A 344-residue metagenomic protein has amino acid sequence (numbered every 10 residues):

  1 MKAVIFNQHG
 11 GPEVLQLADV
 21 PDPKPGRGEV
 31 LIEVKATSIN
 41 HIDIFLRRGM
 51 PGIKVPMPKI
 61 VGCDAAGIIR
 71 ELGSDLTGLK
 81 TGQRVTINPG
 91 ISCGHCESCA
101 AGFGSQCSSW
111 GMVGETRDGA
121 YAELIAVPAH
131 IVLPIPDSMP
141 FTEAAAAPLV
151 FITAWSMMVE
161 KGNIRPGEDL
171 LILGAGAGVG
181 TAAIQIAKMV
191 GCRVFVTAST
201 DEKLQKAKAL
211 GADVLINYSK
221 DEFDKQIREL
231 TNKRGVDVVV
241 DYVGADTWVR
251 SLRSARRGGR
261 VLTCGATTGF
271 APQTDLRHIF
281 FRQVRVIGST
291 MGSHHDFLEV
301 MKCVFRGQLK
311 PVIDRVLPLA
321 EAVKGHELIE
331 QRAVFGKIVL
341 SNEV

Functional and structural regions predicted by a protein language model:
N7, V249, H294-V344: C-terminal hydrophobic helical "lid"/dimerization subdomain of Rossmann-like NAD(P)H-dependent oxidoreductases
P21-T37, M50-A100, P136-M139: Glycine-rich beta-strand-centered segment in the early N-terminal region that forms part of a ligand/cofactor-binding
I91-G174: NAD(P)H dinucleotide-binding glycine-rich loop of Rossmann-like/cofactor-binding domains, especially the beta1-alpha1
M139-D221: Mid-domain Rossmann-like dinucleotide-binding core that forms the NAD(H)/NADP(H) cofactor-binding site
F195, Q205-V284: Glycine-rich cofactor phosphate-binding loops and adjacent beta1-alpha1 units of small-molecule cofactor enzyme domains
R257-C264, Q273-I313: Rossmann-fold dehydrogenase core element
